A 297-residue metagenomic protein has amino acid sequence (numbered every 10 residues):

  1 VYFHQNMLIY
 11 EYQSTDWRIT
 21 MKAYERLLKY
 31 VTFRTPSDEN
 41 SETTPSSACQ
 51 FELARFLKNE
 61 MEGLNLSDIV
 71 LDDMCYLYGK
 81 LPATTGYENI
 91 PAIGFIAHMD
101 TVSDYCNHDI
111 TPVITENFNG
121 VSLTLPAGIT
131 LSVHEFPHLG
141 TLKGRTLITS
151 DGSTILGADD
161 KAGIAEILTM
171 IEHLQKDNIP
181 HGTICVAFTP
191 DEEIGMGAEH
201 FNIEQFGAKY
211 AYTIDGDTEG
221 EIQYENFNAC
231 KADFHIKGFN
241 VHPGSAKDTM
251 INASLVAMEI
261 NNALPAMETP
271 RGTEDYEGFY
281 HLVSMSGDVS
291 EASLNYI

Functional and structural regions predicted by a protein language model:
V1-T20: Short, Lys/Arg-enriched N-terminal segments with co-localized hydrophobic residues within the first ~10-30 amino acids
K22-A48, I148-T149: N-terminal capping segment at the start of a domain
E42-I90, G94-I96, D100: A non-catalytic alpha/beta surface segment that caps or lines the substrate-entry region of metallo-dependent hydrolase
L53, D159-E166, A253-V256: Catalytic-loop motifs flanking and including active-site residues across diverse enzymes
L57, E166-L174, A257-N261: Buried hydrophobic packing segments
Y87-P180, F188: Active-site metal-coordination/substrate-binding segment of hydrolases, especially metallo-dependent peptidases
R145-A158, D191-I297: Midchain, well-structured core segments that form catalytic/ion-binding scaffolds
